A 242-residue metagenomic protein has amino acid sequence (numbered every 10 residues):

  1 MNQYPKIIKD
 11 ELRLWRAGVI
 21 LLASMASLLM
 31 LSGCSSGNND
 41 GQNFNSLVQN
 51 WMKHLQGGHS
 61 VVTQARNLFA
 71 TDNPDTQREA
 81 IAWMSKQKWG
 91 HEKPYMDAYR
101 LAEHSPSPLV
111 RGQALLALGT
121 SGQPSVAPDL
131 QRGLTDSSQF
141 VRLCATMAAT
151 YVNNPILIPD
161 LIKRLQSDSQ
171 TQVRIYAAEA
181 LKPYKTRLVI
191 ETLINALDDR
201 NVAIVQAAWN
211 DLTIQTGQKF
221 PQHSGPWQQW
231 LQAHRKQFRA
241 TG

Functional and structural regions predicted by a protein language model:
N2-L21: Bacterial N-terminal signal peptides that target proteins for export
L28-K53, G58: Bacterial Sec signal peptide processing site at the extreme N-terminus
L55-F69, W89-H104, Q123-T135, N154-Q166 (+2 more regions): Amphipathic alpha-helical scaffolding segments comprising HEAT/armadillo-like alpha-solenoid repeats
D72-N73, P106-S107, S137-S138, S169-Q170 (+1 more regions): Short inter-helical turns and helix N-cap capping residues of alpha-solenoid HEAT/ARM repeat scaffolds
A80, A114, A145, A177 (+1 more regions): Conserved hydrophobic register position within alpha-solenoid helical repeats
I214-G242: Terminal, low-structured helical/coil segments at or just beyond the last alpha-helical repeat
